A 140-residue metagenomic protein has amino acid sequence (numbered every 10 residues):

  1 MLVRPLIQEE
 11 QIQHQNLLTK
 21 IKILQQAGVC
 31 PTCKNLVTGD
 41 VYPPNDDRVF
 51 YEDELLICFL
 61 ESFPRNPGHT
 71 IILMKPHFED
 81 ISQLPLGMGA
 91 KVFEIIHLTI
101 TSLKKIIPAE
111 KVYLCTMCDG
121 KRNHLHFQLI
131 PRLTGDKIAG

Functional and structural regions predicted by a protein language model:
M1-G140: HIT superfamily nucleotide-processing domains
